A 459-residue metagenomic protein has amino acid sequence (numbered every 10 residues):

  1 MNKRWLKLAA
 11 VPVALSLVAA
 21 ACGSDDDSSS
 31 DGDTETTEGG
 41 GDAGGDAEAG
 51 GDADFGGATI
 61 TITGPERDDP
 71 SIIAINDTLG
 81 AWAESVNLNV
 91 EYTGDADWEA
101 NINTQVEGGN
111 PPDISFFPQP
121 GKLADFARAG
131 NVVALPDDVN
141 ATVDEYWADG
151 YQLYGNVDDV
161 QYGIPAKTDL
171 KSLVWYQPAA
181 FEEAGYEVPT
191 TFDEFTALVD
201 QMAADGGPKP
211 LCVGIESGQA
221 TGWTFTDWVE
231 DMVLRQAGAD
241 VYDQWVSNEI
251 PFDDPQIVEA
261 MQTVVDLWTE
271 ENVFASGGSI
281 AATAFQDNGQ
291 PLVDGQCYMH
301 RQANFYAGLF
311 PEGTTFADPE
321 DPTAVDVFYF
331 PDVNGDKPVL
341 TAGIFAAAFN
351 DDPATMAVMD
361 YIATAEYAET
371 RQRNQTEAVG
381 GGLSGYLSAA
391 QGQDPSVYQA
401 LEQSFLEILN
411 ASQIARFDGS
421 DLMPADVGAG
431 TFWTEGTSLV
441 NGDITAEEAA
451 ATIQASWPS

Functional and structural regions predicted by a protein language model:
G23-A124, A129, A141-V143, N334 (+3 more regions): Conserved N-terminal structural module of periplasmic/extracytoplasmic solute-binding proteins
A49-D54, P120-S172, T224, A324-D326: Hinge/lid segment of periplasmic solute-binding proteins
G80, A184, G313-G381: Extracytoplasmic/periplasmic substrate-recognition and gating elements
T104-Q105, P112-D113, V143-A179, K209 (+2 more regions): A structural signal for short loop-to-beta-strand junctions that line the ligand-binding cleft of periplasmic/secreted
P136-D149, I215, Q219, W223 (+5 more regions): Short, solvent-exposed loop/beta-turn-alpha elements that line the ligand-binding surface or hinge of extracytoplasmic
Y162-A166, T196-I250: Extracytoplasmic/periplasmic solute-binding protein
V199, V246-G278: Glycine-centered hinge/linker elements that transmit conformational signals in sensory and ligand-binding systems
G381, Q399-W457: C-terminal capping/gating helix-and-loop segments adjacent to ligand/active sites or protein-protein/ligand interfaces
